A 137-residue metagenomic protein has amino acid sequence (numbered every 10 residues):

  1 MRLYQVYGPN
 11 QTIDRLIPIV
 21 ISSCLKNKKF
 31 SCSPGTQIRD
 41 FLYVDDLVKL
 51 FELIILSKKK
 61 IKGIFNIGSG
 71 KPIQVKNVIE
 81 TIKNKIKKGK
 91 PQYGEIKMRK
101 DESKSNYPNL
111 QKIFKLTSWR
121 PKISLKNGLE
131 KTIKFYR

Functional and structural regions predicted by a protein language model:
M1-L16, I38: Flexible, glycine-rich beta-alpha linker
P18, C24-R137: C-terminal substrate-binding subdomain of Rossmann-fold SDR/epimerase-dehydratase oxidoreductases
